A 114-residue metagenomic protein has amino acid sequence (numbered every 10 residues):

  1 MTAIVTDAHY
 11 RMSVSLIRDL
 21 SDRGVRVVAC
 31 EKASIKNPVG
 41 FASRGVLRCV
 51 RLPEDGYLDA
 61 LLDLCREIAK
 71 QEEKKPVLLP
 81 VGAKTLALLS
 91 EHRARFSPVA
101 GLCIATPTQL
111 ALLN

Functional and structural regions predicted by a protein language model:
M1-L113: ATP-binding N-terminal substructure of ATP-dependent carboxylate-amine bond-forming enzymes
